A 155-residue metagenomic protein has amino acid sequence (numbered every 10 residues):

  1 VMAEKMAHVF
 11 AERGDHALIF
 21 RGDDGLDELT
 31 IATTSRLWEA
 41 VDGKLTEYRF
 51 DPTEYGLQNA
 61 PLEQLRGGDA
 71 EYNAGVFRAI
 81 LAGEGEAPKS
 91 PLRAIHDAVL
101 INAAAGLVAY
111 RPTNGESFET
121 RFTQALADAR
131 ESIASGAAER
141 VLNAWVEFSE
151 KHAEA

Functional and structural regions predicted by a protein language model:
V1-A155: Glycine-rich anion-binding loops and their surrounding alpha/beta cores
